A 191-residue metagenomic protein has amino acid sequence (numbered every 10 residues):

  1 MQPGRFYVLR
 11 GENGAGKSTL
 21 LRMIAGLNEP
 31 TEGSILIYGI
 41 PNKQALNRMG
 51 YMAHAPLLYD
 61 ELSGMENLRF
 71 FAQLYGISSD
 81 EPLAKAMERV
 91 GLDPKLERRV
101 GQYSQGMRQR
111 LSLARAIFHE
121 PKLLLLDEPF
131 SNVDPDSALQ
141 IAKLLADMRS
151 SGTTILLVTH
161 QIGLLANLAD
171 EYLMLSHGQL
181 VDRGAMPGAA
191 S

Functional and structural regions predicted by a protein language model:
R10-E12: The feature captures the beta-strand-to-loop junction immediately N-terminal to the Walker
A25: Helix-to-loop junction immediately C-terminal to a conserved catalytic motif
G33-A45: Conserved ABC transporter NBD signature motif
R69, D80-K95: Conserved ABC ATPase "signature" region
L124-D127: Catalytic Walker B motif of ABC-type/P-loop ATPase nucleotide-binding domains
T159-H160: H-loop/switch region of ABC-family ATPase nucleotide-binding domains
